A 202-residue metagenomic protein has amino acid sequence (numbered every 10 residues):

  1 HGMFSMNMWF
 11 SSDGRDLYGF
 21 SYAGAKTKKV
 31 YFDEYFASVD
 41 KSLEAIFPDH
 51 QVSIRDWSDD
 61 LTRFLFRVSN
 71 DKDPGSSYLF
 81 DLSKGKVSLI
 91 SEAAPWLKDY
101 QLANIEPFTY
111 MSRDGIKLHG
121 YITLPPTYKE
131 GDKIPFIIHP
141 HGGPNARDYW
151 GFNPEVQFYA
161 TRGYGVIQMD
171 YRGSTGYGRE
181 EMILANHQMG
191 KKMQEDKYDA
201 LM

Functional and structural regions predicted by a protein language model:
H1: Cationic-aromatic interfacial patches
N7-D13, I54-D59: Structural signature of eukaryotic scaffold interfaces centered on beta-propeller domains
W9, F20-K26: Short, exposed interaction patches on small structured surface elements
F20, K29-K129, P154-Q157, T161-R162: Non-catalytic accessory segments flanking enzyme active sites
Y22, S69, H139-G143: Glycine-rich His-Gly loop
W96-M202: Cap/lid segment of the alpha/beta-hydrolase catalytic domain
